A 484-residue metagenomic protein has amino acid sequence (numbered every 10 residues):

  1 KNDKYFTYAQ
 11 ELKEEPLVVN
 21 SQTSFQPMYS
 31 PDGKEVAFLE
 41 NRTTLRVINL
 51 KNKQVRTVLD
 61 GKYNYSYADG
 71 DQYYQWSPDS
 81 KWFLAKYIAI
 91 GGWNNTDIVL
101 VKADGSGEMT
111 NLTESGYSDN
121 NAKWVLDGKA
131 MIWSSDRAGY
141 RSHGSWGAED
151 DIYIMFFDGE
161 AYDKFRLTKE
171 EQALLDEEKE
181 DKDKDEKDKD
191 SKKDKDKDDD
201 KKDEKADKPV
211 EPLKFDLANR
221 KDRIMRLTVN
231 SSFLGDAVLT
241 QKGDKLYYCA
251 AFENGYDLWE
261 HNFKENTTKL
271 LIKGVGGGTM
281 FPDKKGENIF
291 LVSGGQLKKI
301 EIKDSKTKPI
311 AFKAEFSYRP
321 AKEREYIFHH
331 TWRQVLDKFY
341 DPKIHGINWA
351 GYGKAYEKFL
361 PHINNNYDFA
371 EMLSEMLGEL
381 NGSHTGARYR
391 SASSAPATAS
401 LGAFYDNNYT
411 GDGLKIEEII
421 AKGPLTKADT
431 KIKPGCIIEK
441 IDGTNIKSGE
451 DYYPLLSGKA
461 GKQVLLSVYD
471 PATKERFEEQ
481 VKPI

Functional and structural regions predicted by a protein language model:
K1-F6, V18-S24, K34-N52, D60-D69 (+8 more regions): A flexible loop/linker signature enriched in serine peptidases of the S9 family
Y8-V18, L213-S231: A short helix->beta-strand "capping" segment at the edge of beta-propeller domains
K13-V18, R56-N64, M109-L112, M225-L227 (+1 more regions): A short beta-strand motif characteristic of beta-propeller blades
P27-E35, Y74-F83, A122-A130, A237-D244 (+1 more regions): Blade-terminus and WD-like Trp-Asp/Gly-His loop motifs, strongest in beta-propeller folds
S142, K306, A311-E375, E379-L380 (+2 more regions): Terminal targeting/pro-maturation regions of precursor/exported proteins
Q172, S305-E323, T426-K427, K447-I484: C-terminal, low-ordered peptide segments at domain boundaries
P361-D412, E475-E479, I484: Extended, small/polar residue-biased N-terminal targeting/export presequences and adjacent propeptide/linker tracts
P396-G449: PDZ/PDZ-like domain segments forming the peptide/carboxylate-binding groove, activating on the N-terminal beta-strands
